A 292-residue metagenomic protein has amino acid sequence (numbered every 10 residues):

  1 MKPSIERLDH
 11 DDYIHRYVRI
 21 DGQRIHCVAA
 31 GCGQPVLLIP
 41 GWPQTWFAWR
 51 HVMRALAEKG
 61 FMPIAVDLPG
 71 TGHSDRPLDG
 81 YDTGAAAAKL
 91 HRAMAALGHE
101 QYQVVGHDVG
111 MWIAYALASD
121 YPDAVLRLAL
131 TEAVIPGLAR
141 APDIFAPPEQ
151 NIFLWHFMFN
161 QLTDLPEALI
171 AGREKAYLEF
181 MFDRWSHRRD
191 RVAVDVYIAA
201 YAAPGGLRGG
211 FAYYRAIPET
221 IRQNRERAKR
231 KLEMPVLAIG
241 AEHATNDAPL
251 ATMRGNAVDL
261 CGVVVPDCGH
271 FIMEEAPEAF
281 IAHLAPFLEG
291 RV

Functional and structural regions predicted by a protein language model:
K2-C27, I64, T71-V105, V109-V265 (+2 more regions): Flexible "cap/lid" subdomain of the alpha/beta-hydrolase fold that forms the substrate-access gate
Q23, G33, C268: A generic "binding-loop/recognition-motif" signal
V28-H73: Conserved HGGG/HGGXW glycine-rich cap/lid loop of the alpha/beta-hydrolase fold
C32, H51, P77, P142 (+1 more regions): Residue-level detector of alpha-helical segments with a strong bias toward transmembrane helices and their helix-loop
P40-P43, Y201, E275: Conserved residues at beta->alpha junctions
Q44, A48, M111, E274: Alpha-helical and His/Cys-centered functional microenvironments
F47-R50, R54, A88, Y115 (+3 more regions): Surface-exposed alpha-helical interface segments used for non-catalytic interactions
C268-I281: Catalytic histidine-centered segment of alpha/beta-hydrolase-like enzymes
